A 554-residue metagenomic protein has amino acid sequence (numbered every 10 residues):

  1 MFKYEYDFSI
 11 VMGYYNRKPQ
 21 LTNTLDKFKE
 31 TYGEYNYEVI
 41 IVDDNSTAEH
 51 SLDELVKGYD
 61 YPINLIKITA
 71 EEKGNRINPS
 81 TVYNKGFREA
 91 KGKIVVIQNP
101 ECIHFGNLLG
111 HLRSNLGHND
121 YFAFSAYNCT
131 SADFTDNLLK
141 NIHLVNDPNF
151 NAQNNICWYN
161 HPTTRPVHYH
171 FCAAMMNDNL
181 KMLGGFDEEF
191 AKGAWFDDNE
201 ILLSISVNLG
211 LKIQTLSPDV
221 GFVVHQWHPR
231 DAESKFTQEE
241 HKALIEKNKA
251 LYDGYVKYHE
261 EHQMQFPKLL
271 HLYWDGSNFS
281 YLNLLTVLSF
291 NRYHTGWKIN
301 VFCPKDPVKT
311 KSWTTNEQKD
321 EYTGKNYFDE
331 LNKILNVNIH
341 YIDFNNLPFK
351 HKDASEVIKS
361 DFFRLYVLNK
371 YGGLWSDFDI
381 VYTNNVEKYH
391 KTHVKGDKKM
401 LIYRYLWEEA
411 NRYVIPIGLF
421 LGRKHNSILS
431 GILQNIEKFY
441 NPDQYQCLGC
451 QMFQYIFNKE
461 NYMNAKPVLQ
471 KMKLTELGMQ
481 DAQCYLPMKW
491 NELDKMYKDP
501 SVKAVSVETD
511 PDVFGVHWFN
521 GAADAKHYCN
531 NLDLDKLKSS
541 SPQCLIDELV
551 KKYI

Functional and structural regions predicted by a protein language model:
F8-Q20, T24, T31-Y32, V42 (+1 more regions): A conserved hydrophobic helix/loop-capping motif in glycosyltransferases and polysaccharide synthases
D26-N36, S289-G296: Short, acidic, metal-binding catalytic loop of nucleotide-sugar glycosyltransferases
D43-E54, C102-I103, K305-K309: A conserved acidic beta->alpha catalytic loop
E71-A90, I358-R364: Glycine-rich, basic loop-to-helix element that forms the pyrophosphate-binding segment of sugar-nucleotide handling
F87-R88, F105-E189, H390-C450: Conserved catalytic core of nucleotide-sugar-dependent glycosyltransferases
V95, G373-W375: Short aromatic/hydrophobic "clamp" motif used to bind/position activated sugar donors
K192-E200, S360: Acidic donor-binding loop at a coil-to-helix junction in glycosyltransferase catalytic cores that engages
D253, E260-S360, F378-I554: Glycosyltransferase-associated regions of secretory-pathway enzymes, highlighting luminal stem/catalytic domains
